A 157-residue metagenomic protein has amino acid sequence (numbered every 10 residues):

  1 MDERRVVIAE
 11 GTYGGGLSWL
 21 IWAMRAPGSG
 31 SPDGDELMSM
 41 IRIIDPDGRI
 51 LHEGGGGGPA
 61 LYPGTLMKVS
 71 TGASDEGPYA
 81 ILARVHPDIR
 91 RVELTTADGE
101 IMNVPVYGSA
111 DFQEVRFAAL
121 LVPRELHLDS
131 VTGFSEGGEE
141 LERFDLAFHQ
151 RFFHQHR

Functional and structural regions predicted by a protein language model:
M1-Y79, A97, E142-R143, A147-F152: Solvent-exposed, non-transmembrane segments of extracytoplasmic/periplasmic domains
E76-P78, D88-R157: Ser/Thr-rich low-complexity repeats and stalk/linker segments
A80-R84: Short, well-ordered beta-strand segments enriched in hydrophobic/aromatic residues
